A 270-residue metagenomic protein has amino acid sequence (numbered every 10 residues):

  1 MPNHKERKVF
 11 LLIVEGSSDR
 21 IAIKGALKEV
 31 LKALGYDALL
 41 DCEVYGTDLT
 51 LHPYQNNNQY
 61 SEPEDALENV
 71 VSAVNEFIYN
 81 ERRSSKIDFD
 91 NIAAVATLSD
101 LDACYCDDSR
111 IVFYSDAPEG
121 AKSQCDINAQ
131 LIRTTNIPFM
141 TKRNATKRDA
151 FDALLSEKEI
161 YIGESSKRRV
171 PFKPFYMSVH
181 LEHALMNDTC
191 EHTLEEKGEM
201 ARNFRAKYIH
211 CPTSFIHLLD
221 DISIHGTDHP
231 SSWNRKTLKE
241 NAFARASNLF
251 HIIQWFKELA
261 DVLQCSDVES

Functional and structural regions predicted by a protein language model:
P2-R7, I21-C42, Y54-E64, E68-S270: C-terminal accessory helical subdomains adjacent to catalytic cores in phosphodiester- and nucleotide-handling enzymes
L11-V14: Short hydrophobic beta-strand that contains or immediately precedes a catalytic carboxylate
G16-R20: Short acidic, Gly/Ser-rich segments with clustered Asp/Glu that frequently serve as metal-coordination loops in enzyme
V44-T50: Conserved helicase motor
